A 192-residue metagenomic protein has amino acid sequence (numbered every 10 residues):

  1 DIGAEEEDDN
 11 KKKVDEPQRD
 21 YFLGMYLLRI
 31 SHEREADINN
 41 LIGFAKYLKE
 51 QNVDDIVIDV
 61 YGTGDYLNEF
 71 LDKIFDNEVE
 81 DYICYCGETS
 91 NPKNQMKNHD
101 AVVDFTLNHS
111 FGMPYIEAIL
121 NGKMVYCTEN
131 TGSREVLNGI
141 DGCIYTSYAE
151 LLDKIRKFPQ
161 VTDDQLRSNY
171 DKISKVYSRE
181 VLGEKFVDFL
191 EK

Functional and structural regions predicted by a protein language model:
D1-D9: Short beta-strand->alpha-helix junction loop in the catalytic core of nucleotide-activated group-transfer enzymes
D15-A36, I42-A45: Conserved donor-binding/catalytic core segment of Leloir-type glycosyltransferases
F70-E88: Nucleotide-activated donor-binding/catalytic signature segment of Leloir-type glycosyltransferases, i.e., the conserved
L107: Aromatic "clamp/platform" in nucleotide-sugar-dependent glycosyltransferases that forms part of the donor/acceptor
G112-Y115, S133: Short glycine/serine-rich donor-binding loops of glycosyltransferases
M124-C127: Short hydrophobic beta-strand element within catalytic cores of glycosyltransferases and related nucleotide-activated
G139-A149, R156-Q160: Conserved acidic donor-binding segment of nucleotide-sugar-dependent glycosyltransferases
Q160-E191: A charged, aromatic-enriched C-terminal amphipathic alpha-helix characteristic of glycosyltransferases across folds
